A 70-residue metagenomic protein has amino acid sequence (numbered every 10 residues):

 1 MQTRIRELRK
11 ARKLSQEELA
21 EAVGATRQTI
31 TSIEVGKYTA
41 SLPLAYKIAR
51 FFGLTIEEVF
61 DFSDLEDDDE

Functional and structural regions predicted by a protein language model:
T3-A22: Short basic helix-loop element that most often maps to the first helix and adjoining turn of HTH DNA-binding modules
L8, A40-L42, E66: Short linear/disordered segments characteristic of secreted peptide precursors and small low-complexity proteins
E17, Q28, E57: Key DNA-contact positions within bacterial/archaeal DNA-binding proteins
A25-Y38: Recognition helix of helix-turn-helix/homeodomain-like DNA-binding domains that insert into the DNA major groove
P43-E58: DNA major-groove recognition helix of helix-turn-helix/homeodomain DNA-binding modules
R50, F60-E70: Short, charged recognition helix plus adjacent turn of helix-turn-helix-like nucleic-acid-binding domains
